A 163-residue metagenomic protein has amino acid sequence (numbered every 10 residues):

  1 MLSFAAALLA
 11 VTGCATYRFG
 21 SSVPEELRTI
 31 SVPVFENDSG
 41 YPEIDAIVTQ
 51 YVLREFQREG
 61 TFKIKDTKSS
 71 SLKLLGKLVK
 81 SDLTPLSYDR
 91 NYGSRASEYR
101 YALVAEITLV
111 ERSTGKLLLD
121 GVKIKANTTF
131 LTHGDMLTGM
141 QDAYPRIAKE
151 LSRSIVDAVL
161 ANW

Functional and structural regions predicted by a protein language model:
M1-C14: Sec-dependent bacterial lipoprotein signal peptides
T12-R54, R58-S69, S113, K123 (+1 more regions): A structural "domain/chain start" motif
R18, E59-K63, S69, K73-L118 (+2 more regions): Surface-exposed short loop/turn segments
E36-Y41, G134-Y144: Second-shell loop/turn segments in exported
M140-W163: Compositionally biased, intrinsically disordered linkers/stalks adjacent to structured regions
